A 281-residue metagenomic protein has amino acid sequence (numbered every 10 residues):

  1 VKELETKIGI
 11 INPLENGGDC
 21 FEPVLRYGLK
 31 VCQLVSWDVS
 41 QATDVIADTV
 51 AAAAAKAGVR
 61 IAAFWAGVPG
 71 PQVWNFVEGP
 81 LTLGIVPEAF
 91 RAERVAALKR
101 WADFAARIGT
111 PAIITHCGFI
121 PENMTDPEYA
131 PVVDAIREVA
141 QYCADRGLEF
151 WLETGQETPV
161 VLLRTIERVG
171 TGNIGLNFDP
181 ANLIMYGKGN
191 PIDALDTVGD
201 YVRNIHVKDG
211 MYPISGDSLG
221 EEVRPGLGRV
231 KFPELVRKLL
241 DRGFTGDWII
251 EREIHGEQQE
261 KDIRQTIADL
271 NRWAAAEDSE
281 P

Functional and structural regions predicted by a protein language model:
T6-N12, C32-L34, I61-A66, I113-T115 (+4 more regions): Hydrophobic faces of well-ordered beta-strands that scaffold small-molecule active sites in alpha/beta enzyme cores
I11-E15, V35-W37, A66-P69, G118-I120 (+4 more regions): Active-site beta-loop-alpha junctions enriched in small/polar residues
L14-D38: Catalytic domains of carbohydrate-active enzymes, especially glycoside hydrolases
G18-E22, V73-G175, E280: Active-site acidic/histidine proton-transfer and metal-coordination neighborhood in alpha/beta enzyme cores
F21-Y27, D44-W65, R100-G109, Q141-D145 (+3 more regions): Acidic (Asp/Glu)-rich catalytic clusters
V31-C32, F64, V133-R229: Acidic/histidine-rich catalytic cores of soluble enzymes
Q33-A54, C117-M124: Glycine-rich, proline-tolerant flexible connector loops at the mouths of alpha/beta enzymes
Q259-D278: C-terminal helical cap(s) of enzyme catalytic domains, especially alpha/beta-barrels
